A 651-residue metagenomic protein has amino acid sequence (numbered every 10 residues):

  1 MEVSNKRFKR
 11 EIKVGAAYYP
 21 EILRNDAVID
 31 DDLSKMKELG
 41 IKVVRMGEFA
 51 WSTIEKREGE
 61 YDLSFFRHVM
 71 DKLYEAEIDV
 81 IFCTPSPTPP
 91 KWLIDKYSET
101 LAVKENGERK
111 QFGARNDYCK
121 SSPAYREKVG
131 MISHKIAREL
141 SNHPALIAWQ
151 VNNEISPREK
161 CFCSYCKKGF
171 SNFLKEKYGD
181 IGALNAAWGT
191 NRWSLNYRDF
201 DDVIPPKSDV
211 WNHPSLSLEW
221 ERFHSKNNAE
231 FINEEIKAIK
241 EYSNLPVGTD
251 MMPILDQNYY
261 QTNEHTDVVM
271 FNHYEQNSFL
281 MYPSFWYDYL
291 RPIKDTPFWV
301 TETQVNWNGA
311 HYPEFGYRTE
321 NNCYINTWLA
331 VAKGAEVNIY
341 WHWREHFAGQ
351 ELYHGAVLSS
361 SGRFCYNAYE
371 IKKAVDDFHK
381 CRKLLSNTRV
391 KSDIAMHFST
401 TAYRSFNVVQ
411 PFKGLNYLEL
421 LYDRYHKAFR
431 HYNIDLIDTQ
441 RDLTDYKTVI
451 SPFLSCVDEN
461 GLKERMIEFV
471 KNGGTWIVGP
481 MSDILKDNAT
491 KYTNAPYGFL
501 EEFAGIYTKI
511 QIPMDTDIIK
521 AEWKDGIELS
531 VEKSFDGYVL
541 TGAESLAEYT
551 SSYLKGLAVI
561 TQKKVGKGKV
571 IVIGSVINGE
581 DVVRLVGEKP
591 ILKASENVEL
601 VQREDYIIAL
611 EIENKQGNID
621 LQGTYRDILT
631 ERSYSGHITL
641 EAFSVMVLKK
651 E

Functional and structural regions predicted by a protein language model:
M1-V43, K56, D71-K72, D79 (+1 more regions): N-terminal carbohydrate-binding accessory modules
R10-V14, G40-K42, Y74-V80, N142-I147 (+5 more regions): Short, well-ordered coil/turn segments that N-cap beta-strands
V14-R24, F49-S64, Q111-G130, I155-E159 (+6 more regions): The substrate-binding groove and active-site-proximal loops of carbohydrate-active enzymes, especially glycoside
A16, M36, V44, L73 (+8 more regions): Conserved, mostly hydrophobic/aromatic
L23-E38, M131-K135, M251-T262, T319-T327: Short, acidic/polar
D30-E38, R45-E108, E234-Y242: Aromatic-lined substrate-binding rim segments of carbohydrate-active enzymes
N106-V268, Y282-P283: Polysaccharide-binding and catalytic clefts of secreted carbohydrate-active enzymes
F200-V203, Y274-E651: Carbohydrate-binding surfaces of carbohydrate-active enzymes
